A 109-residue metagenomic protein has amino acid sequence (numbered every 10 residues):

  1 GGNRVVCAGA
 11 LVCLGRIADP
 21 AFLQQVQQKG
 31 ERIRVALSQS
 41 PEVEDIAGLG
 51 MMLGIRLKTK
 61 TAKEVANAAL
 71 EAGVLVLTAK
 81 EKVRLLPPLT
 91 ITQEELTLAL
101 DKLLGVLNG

Functional and structural regions predicted by a protein language model:
G1-G109: Conserved N-terminal phosphate-binding loop of PLP-dependent enzymes in the Aspartate aminotransferase
